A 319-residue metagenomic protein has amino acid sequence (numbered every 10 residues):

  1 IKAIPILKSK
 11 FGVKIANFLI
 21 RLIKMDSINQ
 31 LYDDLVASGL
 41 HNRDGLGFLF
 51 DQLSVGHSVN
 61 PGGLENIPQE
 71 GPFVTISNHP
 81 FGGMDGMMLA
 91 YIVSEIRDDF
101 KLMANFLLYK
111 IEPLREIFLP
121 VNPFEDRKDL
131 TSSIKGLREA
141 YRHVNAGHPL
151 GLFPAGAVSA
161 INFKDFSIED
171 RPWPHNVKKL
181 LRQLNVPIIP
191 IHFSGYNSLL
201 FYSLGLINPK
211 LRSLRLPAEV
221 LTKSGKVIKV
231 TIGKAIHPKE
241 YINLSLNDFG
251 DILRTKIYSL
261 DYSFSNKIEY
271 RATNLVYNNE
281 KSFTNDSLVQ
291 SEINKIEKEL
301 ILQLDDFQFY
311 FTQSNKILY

Functional and structural regions predicted by a protein language model:
I1-A3, I134-S314: Non-catalytic C-terminal accessory region of glycerolipid acyltransferases and related lyso-lipid remodeling enzymes
I1-I76, G86-M88, E95-D99, R115-E116 (+1 more regions): Membrane-anchoring hydrophobic helices of lipid-metabolizing enzymes
F50-V55, H79, D126-T131, F166-I168: Short, flexible loop segments at the rims of nucleotide/cofactor-binding pockets, characterized by
V74-I76, L119-P120, G151-F153: Structural motif
H79-G83, V158-S159: Gly/Ser/Thr-rich loops at beta-strand to alpha-helix junctions that form or flank small-molecule/cofactor-binding
M84-Y91, N176-K179: Short amphipathic alpha-helical face segments that pack within enzyme cores and frequently flank/anchor catalytic
Y91-S94, I168-D170: Glycine-rich, phosphate-binding/catalytic loops in enzymes
S94, D99-S133, L137-R138, V144: Conserved nucleotide-cofactor-binding alpha/beta core module
